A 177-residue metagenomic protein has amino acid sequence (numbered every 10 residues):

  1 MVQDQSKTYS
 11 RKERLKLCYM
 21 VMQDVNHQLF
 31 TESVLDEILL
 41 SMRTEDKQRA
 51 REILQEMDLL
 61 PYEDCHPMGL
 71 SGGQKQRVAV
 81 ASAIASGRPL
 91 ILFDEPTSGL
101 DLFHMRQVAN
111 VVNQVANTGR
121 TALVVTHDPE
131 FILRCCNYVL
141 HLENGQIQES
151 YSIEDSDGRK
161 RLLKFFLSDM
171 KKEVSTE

Functional and structural regions predicted by a protein language model:
K47-Y62: Conserved ABC ATPase "signature" region
H66-L70, Q74: Conserved ABC ATPase signature
V80-A81: Hydrophobic anchor residue at the start of the ABC signature
I84-A85: ABC ATPase C-loop
I91-D94: Catalytic Walker B motif of ABC-type/P-loop ATPase nucleotide-binding domains
T126-H127: H-loop/switch region of ABC-family ATPase nucleotide-binding domains
I132-R134: A short, surface-exposed alpha-helical micro-motif characterized by mixed small hydrophobic and charged/polar residues
Q146-M170: Conserved beta-strand-loop-alpha-helix hinge in the C-terminal portion of ABC ATPase nucleotide-binding domains
